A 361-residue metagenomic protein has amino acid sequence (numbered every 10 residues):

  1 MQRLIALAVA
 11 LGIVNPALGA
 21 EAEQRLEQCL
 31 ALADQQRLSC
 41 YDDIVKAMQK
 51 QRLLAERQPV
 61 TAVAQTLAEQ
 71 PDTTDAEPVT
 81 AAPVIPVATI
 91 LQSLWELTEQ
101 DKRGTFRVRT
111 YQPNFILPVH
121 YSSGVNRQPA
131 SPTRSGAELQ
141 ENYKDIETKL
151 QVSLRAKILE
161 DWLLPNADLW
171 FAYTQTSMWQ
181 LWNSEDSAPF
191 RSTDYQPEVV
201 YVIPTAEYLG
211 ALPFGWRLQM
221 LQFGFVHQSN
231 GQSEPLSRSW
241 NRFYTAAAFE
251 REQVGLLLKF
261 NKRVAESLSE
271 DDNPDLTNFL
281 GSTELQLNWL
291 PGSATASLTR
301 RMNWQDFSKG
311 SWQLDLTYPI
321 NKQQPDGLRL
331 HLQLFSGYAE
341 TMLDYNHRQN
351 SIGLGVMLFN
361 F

Functional and structural regions predicted by a protein language model:
Q2-A8: Sec-dependent signal peptide recognition, specifically the positively charged N-region followed immediately by
V14-A17: N-terminal signal peptide c-region/cleavage motif recognized by signal peptidases
G19-R57: Alpha-helical, heptad-rich or low-complexity scaffold/stalk segments that mediate oligomerization or tethering
L38, K46-P189, T193-E198: Outer-membrane beta-barrel initiation region
D43-I44, I203, V356-F361: Short beta-strand-to-coil "C-cap" segments at the C-terminal boundary of structured domains/repeats, marking
G124-A137, K144, L159-W289, L298-M302 (+2 more regions): Outer-membrane pore/translocation modules
Q196, Q349-F361: Outer-membrane beta-barrel "beta-signal"
P274-L354: Accessory, usually C-terminal, subdomains that scaffold auxiliary metal cofactors
